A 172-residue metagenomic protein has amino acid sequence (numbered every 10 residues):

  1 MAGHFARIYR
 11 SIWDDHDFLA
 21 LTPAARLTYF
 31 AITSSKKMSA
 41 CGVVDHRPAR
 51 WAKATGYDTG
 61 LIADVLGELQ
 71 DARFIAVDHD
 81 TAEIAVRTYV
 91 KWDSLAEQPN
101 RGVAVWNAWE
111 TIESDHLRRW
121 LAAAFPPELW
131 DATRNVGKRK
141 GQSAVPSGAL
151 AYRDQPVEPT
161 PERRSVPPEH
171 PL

Functional and structural regions predicted by a protein language model:
M1-D80, V90-R139, S147, R153-L172: Positively charged, structured surface patches that bind polyanionic biopolymers
E83: Catalytic and binding regions of secreted/periplasmic enzymes and modules that target cell-wall glycans
